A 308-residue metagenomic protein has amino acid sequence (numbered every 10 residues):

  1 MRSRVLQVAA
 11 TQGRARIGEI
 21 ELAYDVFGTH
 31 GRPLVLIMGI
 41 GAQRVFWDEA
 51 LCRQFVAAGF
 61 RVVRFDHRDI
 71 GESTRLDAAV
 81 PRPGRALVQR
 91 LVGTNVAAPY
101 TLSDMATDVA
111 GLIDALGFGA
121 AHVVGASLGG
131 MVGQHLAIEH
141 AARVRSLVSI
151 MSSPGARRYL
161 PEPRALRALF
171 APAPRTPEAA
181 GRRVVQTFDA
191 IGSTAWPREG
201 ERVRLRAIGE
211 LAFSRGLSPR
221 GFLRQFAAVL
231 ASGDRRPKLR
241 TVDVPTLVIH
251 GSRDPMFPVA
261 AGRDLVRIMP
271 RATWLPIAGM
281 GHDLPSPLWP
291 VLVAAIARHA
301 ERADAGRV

Functional and structural regions predicted by a protein language model:
I20-L91: Conserved HGGG/HGGXW glycine-rich cap/lid loop of the alpha/beta-hydrolase fold
I40, S252-D254, G279-G281: Acidic beta-to-alpha connecting loop that harbors the catalytic carboxylate
S103-A121: Conserved acidic catalytic loop of the alpha/beta-hydrolase fold
G119-R158: Conserved hydrolase catalytic core segment
E162-P237, V244, D264: Alpha/beta-hydrolase
V242, V248-H250: Short beta-strand/loop motif that positions the catalytic acidic residue of the alpha/beta-hydrolase fold
P255-A261: Conserved alpha/beta-hydrolase "acid-adjacent" motif
A272-V308: Catalytic active-site module of serine/aspartate enzymes centered on a nucleophile-bearing elbow/loop
